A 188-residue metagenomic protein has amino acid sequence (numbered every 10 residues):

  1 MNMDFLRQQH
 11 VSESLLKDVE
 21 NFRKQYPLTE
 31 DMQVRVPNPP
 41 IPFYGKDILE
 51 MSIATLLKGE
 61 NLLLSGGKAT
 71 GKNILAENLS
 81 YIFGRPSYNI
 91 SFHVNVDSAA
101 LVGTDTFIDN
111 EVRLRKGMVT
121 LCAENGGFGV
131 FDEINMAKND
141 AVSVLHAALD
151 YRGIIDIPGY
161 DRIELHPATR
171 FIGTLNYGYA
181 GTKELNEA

Functional and structural regions predicted by a protein language model:
M1-A188: AAA+ P-loop NTPase catalytic core and its hallmark functional loops
